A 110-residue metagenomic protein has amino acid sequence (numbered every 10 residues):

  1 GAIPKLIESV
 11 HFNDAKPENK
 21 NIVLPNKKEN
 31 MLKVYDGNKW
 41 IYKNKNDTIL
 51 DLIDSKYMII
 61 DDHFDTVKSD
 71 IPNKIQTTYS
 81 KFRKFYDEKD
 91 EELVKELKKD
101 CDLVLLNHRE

Functional and structural regions predicted by a protein language model:
G1-E110: Extended amphipathic coiled-coil helices
